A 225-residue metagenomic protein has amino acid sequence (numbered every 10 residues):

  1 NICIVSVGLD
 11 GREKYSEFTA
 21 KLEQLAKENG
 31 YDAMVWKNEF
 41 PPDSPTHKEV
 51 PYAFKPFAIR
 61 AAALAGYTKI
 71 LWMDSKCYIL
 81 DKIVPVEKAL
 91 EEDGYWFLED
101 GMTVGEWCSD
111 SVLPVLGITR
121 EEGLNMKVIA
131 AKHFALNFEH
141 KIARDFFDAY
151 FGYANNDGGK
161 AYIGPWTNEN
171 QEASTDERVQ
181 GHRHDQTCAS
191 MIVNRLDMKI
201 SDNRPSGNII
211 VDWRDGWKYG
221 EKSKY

Functional and structural regions predicted by a protein language model:
N1, K55, K69-L71, D93-G94 (+3 more regions): A generic secondary-structure signal marking the coil-to-beta-strand transition
N1-F57, A61-T68, R178-R183, R195-M198 (+1 more regions): N-terminal anchoring/stem segment of glycosyltransferases
V5-G8, M73-S75, D81, L98-E99 (+2 more regions): Short His-Asn-centered micro-motif
L9-D10, N38, S75-C77, S206: An acidic- and aromatic-residue-enriched active-site/binding cleft used to recognize and process polar
Y15, Y31, V35, I79-D81 (+1 more regions): A glycosyltransferase accessory/donor-loop signature
E23, E87, S190-V193: Non-transmembrane alpha-helical segments in soluble domains of secreted/periplasmic/extracellular proteins
F40-S44, T103-G105, G207-V211: A short acidic, often aromatic-flanked loop/helix-cap motif at beta-alpha or helix-coil junctions that lines enzyme
K55-L113: GT-A fold catalytic core of metal-dependent nucleotide-sugar glycosyltransferases, centered on the diacidic
